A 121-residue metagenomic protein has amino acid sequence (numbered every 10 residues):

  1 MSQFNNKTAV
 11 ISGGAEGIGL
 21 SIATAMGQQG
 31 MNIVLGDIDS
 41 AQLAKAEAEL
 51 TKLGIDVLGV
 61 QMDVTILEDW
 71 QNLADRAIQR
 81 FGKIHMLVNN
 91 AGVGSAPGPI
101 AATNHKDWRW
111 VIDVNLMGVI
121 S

Functional and structural regions predicted by a protein language model:
S2-V34: Canonical Rossmann dinucleotide-binding motif of NAD(H)/NADP(H)-dependent dehydrogenases/reductases, specifically
N5, L53-D56, R76-L87, D107: A glycine-rich helix->loop->beta "capping" turn within Rossmann-like NAD(P)(H)-dependent oxidoreductase domains
S12-S21, Q42, E47, G59-V64: A structural preference for long, well-packed, hydrophobic secondary-structure segments
Q29-K45: Conserved glycine-rich Rossmann-like NAD(P)H-binding loop of the short-chain dehydrogenase/reductase
S40-A41, Q61-N72, H105: The beta1-alpha1 cofactor-binding region of Rossmann-like NAD(H)/NADP(H)-dependent oxidoreductases
A91-A96: Conserved NAD(P)H cofactor-binding loop of Rossmann-fold oxidoreductase domains
G98-I100, D107-W110: Substrate-binding pocket helix/loop in short-chain dehydrogenase/reductase
